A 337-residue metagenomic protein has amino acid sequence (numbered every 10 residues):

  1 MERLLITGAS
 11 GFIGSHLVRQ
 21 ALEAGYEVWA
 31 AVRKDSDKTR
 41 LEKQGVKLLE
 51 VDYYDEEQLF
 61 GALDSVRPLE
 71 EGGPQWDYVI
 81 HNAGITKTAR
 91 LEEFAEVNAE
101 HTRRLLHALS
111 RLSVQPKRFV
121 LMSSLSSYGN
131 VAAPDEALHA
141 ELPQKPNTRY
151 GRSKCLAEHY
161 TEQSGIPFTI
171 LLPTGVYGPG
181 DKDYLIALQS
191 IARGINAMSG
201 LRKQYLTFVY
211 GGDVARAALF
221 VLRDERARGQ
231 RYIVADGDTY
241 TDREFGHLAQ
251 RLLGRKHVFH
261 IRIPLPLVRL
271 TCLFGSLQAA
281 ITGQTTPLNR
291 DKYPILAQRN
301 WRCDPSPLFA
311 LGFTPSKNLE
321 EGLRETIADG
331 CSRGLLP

Functional and structural regions predicted by a protein language model:
L4-A24: N-terminal Rossmann NAD(P)H-binding glycine-rich loop of SDR-like oxidoreductase domains
V46, V51-E100, R104, Y128: NAD(P)H-binding glycine-rich loop region in Rossmannoid oxidoreductase-like domains and their noncatalytic homologs
H81, R103-R149, T169: Conserved Rossmann-fold NAD(P)-dependent oxidoreductase catalytic core, especially the SDR/UDP-sugar
A132-V176, A197-G200: Catalytic helix-loop patch of NAD(P)-dependent Rossmann-fold dehydrogenases
R152, L156, D181-I186, G200-L222 (+2 more regions): Substrate-positioning beta->alpha
G211, H247, L273-T314: Conserved C-terminal active-site "lid" loop/helix of NAD(P)H-dependent oxidoreductases that clamps the redox cofactor
V221-P287, R324-I327, R333-P337: Mid/C-terminal beta-alpha module of Rossmann-like enzyme folds, strongest in SDR-family dehydrogenases/epimerases
C303-A310, T314-P337: Amphipathic terminal alpha-helices
